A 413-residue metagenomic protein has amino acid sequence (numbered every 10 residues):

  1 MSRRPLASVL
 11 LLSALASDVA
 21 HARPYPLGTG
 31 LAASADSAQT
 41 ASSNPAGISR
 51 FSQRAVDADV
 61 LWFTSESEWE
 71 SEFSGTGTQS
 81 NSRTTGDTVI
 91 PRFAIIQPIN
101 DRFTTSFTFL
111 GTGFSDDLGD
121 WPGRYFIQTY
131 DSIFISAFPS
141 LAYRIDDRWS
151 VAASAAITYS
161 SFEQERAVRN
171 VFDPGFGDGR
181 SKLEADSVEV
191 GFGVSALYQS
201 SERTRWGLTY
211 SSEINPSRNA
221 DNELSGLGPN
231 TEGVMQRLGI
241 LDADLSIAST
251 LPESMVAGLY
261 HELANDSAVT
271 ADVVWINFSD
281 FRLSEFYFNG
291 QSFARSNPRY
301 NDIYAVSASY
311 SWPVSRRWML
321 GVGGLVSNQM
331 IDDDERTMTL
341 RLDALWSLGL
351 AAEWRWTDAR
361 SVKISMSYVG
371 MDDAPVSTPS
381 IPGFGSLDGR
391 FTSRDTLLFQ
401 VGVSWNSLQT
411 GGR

Functional and structural regions predicted by a protein language model:
M1-P24, L408-R413: Cleavable N-terminal export/targeting peptides
S8-V9, R50, T204, D266: Intrinsically disordered, low-complexity segments enriched in polar/charged small residues
L12-A16, S52, W149: Hydrophobic alpha-helical elements and their junctions with loops/disorder across both membrane and soluble proteins
S17-L110, R341: N-terminal, post-signal peptide beta-strand-biased segments of exported outer-membrane/organellar beta-barrel and other
H21-P26, L31-A32, D36, V89-I90 (+1 more regions): Outer-membrane beta-barrel porins/channels
